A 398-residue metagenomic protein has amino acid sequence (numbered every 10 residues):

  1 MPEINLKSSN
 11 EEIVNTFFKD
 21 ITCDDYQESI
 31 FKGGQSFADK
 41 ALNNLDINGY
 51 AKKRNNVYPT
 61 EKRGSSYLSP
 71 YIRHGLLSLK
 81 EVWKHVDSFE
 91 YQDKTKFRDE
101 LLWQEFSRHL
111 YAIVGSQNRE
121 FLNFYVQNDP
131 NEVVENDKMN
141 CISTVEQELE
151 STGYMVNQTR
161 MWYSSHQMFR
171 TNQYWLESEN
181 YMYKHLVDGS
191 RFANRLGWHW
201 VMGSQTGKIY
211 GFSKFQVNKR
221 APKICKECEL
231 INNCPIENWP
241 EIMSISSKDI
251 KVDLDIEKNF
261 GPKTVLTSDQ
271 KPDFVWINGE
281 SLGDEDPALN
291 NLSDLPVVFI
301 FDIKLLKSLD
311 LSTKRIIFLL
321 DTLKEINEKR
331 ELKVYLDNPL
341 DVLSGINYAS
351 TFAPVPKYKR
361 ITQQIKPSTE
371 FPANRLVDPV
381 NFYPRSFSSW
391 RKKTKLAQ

Functional and structural regions predicted by a protein language model:
M1-A41, N48-R98, W103, I113-V126 (+5 more regions): Trp/Phe/Arg-rich N-terminal binding region typifying the photolyase-homology
N56, V133-V134: A generic structural signal for short
S66-S69, E105, D129-N131, N140-E148 (+3 more regions): Contiguous, well-ordered alpha-helical segments that form the cores/surfaces of helical PPI scaffolds
H74-L77, D137, Y154-Q158: Aromatic- and histidine-enriched alpha-helix N-cap/loop-to-helix transition segments that scaffold the rims
L110, N123, N136, N140 (+1 more regions): Composition-driven recognition of low-complexity segments enriched in small/aliphatic/hydroxylated residues
V114, E120-E132, V201, K214 (+1 more regions): Long, low-complexity intrinsically disordered regions
V126-V133, M139-T144, P222-N233, E237: Extended low-complexity intrinsically disordered regions
L186-K248: C-terminal, helix-dominated tail/subdomain
